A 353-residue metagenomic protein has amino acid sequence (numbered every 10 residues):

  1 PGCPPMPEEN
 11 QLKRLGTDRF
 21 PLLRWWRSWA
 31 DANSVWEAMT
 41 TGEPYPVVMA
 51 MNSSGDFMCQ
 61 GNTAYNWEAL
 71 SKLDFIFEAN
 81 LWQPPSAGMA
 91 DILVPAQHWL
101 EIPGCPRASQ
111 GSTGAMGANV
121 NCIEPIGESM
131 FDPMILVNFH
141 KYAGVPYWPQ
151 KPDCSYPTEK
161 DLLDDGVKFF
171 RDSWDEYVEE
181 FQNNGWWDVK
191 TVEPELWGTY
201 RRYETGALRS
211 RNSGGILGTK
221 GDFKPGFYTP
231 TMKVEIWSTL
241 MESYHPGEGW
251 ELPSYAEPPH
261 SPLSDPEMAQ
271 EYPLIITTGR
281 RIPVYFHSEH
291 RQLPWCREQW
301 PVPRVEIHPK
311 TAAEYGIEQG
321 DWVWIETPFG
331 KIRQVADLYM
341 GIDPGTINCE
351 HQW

Functional and structural regions predicted by a protein language model:
P1-G88, H98-C105, G198-Y315: Extended redox/cofactor-interaction regions of prokaryotic respiratory oxidoreductases
S28, A32, Q83, M116-N119 (+3 more regions): Generic structural signal for well-ordered, non-membrane alpha-helical segments in soluble metabolic enzymes
Y65-E68, A90-Q97, S109-S112, R291-L293 (+2 more regions): Short secondary-structure boundary/capping segments
I92, L100-P125, I135-L136, H140: Glycine/threonine-rich phosphate-binding loop and adjacent beta-strand/alpha-helix elements that clamp
A96, W237, Q334-A336: Short capping micro-motif at the N-terminus of alpha-helices
G114, S129, P230, E326-G330: Short strand-coil-strand connectors
N121-C122, D132-K190, H287, Q292-E306 (+1 more regions): Long, contiguous, secondary-structure-rich segments that constitute the structural scaffold of globular domains
